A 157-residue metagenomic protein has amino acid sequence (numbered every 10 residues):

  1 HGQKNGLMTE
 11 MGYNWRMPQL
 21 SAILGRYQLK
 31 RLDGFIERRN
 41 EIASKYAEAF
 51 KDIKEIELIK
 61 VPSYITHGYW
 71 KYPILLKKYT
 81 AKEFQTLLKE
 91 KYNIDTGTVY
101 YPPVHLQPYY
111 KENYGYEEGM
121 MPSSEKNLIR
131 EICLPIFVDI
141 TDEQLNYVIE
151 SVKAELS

Functional and structural regions predicted by a protein language model:
H1-S157: PLP-dependent aminotransferase class I/II
